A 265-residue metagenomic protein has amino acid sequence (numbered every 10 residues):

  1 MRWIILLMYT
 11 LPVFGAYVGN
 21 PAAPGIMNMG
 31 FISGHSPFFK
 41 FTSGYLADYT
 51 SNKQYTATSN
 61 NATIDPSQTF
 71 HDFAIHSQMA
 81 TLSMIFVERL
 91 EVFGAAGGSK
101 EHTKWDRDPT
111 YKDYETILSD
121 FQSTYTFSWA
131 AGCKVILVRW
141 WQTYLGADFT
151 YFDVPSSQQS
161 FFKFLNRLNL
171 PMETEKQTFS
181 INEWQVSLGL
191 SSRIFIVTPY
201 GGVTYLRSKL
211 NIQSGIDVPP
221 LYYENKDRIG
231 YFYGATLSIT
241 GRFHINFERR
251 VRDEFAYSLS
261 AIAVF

Functional and structural regions predicted by a protein language model:
W3-V13: Sec-dependent N-terminal signal peptides
F14-Q54: Outer-membrane beta-barrel biogenesis signature
P37, S83-L90, G98, L137-W141 (+4 more regions): Outer-membrane beta-barrel strand-turn architecture
F41, H76-A80, F127-C133, N182-L188 (+3 more regions): Hydrophobic, lipid-facing positions within transmembrane beta-strands of outer-membrane proteins
F41-Y45, V92-G94, A131, T143-A147 (+4 more regions): Transmembrane beta-strands of outer-membrane beta-barrel proteins
A47-K53, A96-H102, L137, F149-P155 (+4 more regions): Transmembrane beta-strands of outer-membrane beta-barrel pores
S51-I75, G98-S128, Y151-E183, K209-F232: Extracellular/periplasm-exposed beta-strand and loop segments of Gram-negative cell-envelope proteins, dominated by
D72, R139, N225-I229, N246-V264: Solvent-exposed loop/turn segments connecting transmembrane beta-strands in outer-membrane beta-barrel proteins
